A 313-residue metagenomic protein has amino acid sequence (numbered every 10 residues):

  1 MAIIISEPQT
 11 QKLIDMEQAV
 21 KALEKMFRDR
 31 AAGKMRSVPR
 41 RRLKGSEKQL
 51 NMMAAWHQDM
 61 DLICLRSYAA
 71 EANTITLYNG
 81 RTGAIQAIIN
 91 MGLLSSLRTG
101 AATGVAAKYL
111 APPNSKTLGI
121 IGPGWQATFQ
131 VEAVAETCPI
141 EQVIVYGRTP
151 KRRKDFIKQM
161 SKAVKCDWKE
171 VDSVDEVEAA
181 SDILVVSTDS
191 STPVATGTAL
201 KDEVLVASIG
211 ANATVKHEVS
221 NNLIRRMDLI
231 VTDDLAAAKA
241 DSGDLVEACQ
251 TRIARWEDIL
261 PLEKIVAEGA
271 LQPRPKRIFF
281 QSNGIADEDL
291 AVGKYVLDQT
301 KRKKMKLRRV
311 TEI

Functional and structural regions predicted by a protein language model:
M1-S96, G104, N114, D287-L290 (+2 more regions): N-terminal ligand-binding/catalytic initiation module
Q9, V215-I313: Adenosine-phosphate binding glycine-rich loop
L110-T117, P139, K201-D202: Short helix-loop-beta connector
P123-G124: Glycine-rich Rossmann-fold phosphate-binding loop(s) that bind the pyrophosphate of adenine dinucleotide cofactors
A127-T128: N-terminal Rossmann-fold NAD(P) dinucleotide-binding loop
E136-S161: NAD(P)-binding Rossmann-fold cofactor-contacting core
K165-Q250: Rossmann-like adenosine-cofactor binding region
